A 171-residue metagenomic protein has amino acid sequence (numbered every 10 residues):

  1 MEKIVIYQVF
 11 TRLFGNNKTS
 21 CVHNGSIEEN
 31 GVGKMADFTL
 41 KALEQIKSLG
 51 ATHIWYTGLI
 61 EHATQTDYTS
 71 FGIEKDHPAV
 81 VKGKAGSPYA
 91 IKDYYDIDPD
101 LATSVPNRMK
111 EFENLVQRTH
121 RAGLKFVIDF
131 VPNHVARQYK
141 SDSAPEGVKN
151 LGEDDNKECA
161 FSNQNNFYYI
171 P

Functional and structural regions predicted by a protein language model:
M1-K125, N133-N166: N-terminal structural segment of carbohydrate-active enzymes
